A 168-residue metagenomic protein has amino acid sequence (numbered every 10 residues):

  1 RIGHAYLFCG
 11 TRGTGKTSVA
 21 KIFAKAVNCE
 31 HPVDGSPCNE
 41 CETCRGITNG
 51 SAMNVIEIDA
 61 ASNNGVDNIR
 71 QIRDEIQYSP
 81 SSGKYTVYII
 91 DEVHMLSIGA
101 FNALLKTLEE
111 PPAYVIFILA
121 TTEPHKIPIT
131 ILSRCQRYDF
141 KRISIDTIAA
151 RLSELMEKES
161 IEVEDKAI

Functional and structural regions predicted by a protein language model:
R1-S133, R137, T147, S153 (+1 more regions): P-loop/Walker A NTP-binding region and its immediately flanking N-terminal helices in P-loop NTPase folds
K141-I168: Conserved C-terminal "switch" segment of AAA+ ATPases
